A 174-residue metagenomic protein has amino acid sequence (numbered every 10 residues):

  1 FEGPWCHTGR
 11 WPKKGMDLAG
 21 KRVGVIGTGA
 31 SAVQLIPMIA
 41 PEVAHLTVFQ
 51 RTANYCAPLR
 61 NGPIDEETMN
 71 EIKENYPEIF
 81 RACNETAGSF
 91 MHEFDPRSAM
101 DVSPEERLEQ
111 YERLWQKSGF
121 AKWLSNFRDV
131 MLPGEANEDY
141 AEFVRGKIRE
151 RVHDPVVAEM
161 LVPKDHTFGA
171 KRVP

Functional and structural regions predicted by a protein language model:
F1, K14-G15, T28, V43-P174: N-terminal FAD-binding dinucleotide-binding subdomain shared by FAD-dependent oxidases/monooxygenases
F1-E42: Glycine-rich dinucleotide-binding loop and its adjacent helix/turn
